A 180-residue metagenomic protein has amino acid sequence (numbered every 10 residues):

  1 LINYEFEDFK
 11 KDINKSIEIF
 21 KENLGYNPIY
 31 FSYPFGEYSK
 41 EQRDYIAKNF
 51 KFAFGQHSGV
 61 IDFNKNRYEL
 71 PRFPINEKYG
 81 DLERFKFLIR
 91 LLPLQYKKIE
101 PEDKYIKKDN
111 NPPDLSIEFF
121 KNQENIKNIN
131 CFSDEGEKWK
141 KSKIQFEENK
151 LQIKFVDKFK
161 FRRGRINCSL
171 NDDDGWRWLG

Functional and structural regions predicted by a protein language model:
L1-E41, N64-P71: Metal-dependent polysaccharide deacetylase catalytic core of the NodB/CE4 family, i.e., the active-site-bearing domain
N23, A53, I117-F120: Glycine-centered structural positions embedded in regular secondary structure
F31-S32, F54-H57: Active-site neighborhood of phospho(di)ester-bond hydrolases with catalytic His/Asp-centered motifs
A47-A53: Glycine-enriched alpha-helix->loop->beta-strand junction motifs that scaffold or abut catalytic
H57-I61, I75: Short, acidic/turn-prone active-site loops that include or flank metal/cofactor- and phosphate-binding residues
P74-G180: Terminal accessory/targeting
